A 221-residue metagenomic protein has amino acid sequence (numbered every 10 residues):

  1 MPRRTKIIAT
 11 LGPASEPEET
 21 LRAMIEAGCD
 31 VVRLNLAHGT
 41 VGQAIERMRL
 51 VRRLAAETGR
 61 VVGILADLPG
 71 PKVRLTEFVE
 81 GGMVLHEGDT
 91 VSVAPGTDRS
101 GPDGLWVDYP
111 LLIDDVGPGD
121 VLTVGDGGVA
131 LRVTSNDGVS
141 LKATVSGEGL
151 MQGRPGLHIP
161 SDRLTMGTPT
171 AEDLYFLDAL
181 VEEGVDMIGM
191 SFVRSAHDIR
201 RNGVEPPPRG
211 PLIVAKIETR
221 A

Functional and structural regions predicted by a protein language model:
M1-A221: Non-catalytic helical/linker scaffolds that mediate oligomerization, partner binding, and domain coupling around large
